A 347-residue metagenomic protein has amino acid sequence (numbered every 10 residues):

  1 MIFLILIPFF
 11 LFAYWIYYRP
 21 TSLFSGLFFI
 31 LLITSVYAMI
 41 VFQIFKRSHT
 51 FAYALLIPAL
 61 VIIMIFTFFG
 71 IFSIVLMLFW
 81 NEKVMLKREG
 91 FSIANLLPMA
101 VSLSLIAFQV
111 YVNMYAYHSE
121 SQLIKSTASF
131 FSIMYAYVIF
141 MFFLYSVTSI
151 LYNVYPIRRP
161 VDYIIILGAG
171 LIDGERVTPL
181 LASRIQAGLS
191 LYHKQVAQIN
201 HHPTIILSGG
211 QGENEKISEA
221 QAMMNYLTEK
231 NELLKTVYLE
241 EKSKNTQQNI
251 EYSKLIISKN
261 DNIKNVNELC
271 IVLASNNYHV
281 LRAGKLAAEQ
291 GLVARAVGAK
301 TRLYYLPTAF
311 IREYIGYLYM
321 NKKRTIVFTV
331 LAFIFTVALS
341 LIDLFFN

Functional and structural regions predicted by a protein language model:
M1-R158, D261-C270, A274-N347: Extended hydrophobic blocks
S146-V147, N153-A309: A structural signal for short, hydrophobic/glycine-enriched beta-strand patches
